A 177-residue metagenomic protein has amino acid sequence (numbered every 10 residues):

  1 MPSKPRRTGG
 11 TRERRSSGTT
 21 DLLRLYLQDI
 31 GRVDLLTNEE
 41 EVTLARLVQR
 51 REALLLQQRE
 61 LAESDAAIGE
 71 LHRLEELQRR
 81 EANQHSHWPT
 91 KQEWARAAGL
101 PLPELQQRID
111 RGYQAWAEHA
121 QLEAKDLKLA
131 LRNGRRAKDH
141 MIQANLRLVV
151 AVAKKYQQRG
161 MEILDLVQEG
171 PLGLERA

Functional and structural regions predicted by a protein language model:
M1-R12: Polybasic, lysine-enriched low-complexity intrinsically disordered terminal tails
G10-A177: Alpha-helical promoter-recognition and RNA polymerase-docking modules of transcription initiation factors, dominated by
